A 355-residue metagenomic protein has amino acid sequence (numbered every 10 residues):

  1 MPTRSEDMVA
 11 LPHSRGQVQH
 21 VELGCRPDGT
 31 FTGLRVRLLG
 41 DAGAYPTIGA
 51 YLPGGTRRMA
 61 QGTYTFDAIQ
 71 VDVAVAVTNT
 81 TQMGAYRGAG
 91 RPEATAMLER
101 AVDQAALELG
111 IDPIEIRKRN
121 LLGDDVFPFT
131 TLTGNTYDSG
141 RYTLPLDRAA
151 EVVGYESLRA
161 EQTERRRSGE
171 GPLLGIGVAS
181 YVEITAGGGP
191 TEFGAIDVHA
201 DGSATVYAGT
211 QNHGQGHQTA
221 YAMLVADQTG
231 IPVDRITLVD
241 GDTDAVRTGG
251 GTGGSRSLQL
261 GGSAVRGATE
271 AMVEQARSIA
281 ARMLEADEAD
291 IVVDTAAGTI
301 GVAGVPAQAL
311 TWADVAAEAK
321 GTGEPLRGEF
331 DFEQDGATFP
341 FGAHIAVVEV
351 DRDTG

Functional and structural regions predicted by a protein language model:
M1-Y64, R100, L107-L109, E115-Q228 (+1 more regions): Cofactor-centric catalytic regions
T65-M83, V239-D242, G249: A glycine-rich, basic-preceded beta-loop-alpha segment at the flavin cofactor/substrate interface of flavin-utilizing
Q82, R87, V102-D103, L121: A broad detector of the eukaryotic-type serine/threonine protein kinase catalytic domain
Q82-A94, G254: A short glycine-threonine-serine/GTX helix/turn-capping micro-motif
